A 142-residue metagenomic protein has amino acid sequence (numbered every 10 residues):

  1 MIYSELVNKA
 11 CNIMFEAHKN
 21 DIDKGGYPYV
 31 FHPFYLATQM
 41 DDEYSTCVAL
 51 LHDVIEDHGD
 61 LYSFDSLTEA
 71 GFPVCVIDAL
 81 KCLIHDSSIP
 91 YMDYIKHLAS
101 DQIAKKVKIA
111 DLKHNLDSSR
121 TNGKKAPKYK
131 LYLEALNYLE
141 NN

Functional and structural regions predicted by a protein language model:
M1-N142: Active-site helical microenvironments for divalent-metal-assisted chemistry
